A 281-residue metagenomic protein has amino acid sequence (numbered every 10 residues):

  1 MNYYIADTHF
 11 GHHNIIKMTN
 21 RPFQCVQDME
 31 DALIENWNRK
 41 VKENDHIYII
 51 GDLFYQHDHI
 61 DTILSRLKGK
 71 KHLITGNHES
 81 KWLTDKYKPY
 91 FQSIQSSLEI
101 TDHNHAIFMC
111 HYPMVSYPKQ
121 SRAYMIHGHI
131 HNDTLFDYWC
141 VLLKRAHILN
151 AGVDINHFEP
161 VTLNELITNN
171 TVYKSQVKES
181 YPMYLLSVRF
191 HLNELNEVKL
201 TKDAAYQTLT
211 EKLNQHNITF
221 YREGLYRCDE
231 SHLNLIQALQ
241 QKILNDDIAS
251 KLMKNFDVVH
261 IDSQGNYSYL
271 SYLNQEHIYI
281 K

Functional and structural regions predicted by a protein language model:
M1-H59, A151-I155: N-terminal active-site segment of His-dependent metallophosphoesterases
I5-A6, Y48-D52, K71-N77, M109-C110 (+2 more regions): Active-site neighborhood of phospho(di)ester-bond hydrolases with catalytic His/Asp-centered motifs
N20-Q24, M29, K199-Y221: Short, flexible N-terminal segments of the mature chain
W37, Y184-S187, N193-Y206, T210-K212: Long, contiguous binding/interaction regions
G51-L67, T75, S80-Y90, I94 (+2 more regions): Metal-dependent catalytic neighborhoods of phosphoester/phosphodiester hydrolases
K88-K174: Conserved beta-sheet core of the metallophosphoesterase superfamily
N214-L252: Short, intrinsically disordered low-complexity segments
Q240-K281: Short, mixed-charge low-complexity intrinsically disordered segments
